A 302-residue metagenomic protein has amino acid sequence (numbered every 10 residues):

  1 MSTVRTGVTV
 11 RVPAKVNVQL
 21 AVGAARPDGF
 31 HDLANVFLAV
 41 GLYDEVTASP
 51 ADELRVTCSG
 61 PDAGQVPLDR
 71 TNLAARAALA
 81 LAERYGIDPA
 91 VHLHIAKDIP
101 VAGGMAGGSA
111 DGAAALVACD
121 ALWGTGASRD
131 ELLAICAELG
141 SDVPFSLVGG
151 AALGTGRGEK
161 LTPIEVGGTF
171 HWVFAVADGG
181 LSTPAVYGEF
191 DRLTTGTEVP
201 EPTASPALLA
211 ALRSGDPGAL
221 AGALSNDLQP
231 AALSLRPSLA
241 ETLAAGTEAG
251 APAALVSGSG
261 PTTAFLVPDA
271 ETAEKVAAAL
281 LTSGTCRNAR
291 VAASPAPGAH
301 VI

Functional and structural regions predicted by a protein language model:
M1-G103, A121, T125, R129-D130 (+2 more regions): ATP-binding N-lobe of GHMP and related small-molecule kinases
S2-T3, G29, L38-V40, A137-E138 (+5 more regions): Solvent-exposed alpha-helices and their adjacent loops that cap or buttress functional pockets in soluble metabolic
V18, V46-A48, A74, G108 (+5 more regions): Residue-level signal for inorganic ion chemistry
E53-D62, A115, A137, D216-L224: Short, basic/glycine-rich phosphate-binding loops at helix/coil junctions that contact nucleotide phosphates
P67, H94-W123, A127, S141 (+1 more regions): Glycine/serine-rich anion-binding loops at beta->alpha junctions that coordinate negatively charged ligand groups
A90, G112, L116-L153, R157-K160: Contiguous, small/hydrophobic- and glycine-enriched helical/loop subdomains that border and often "cap" functional
V148, G154-A253, P268-E274, A278-L281 (+1 more regions): Conserved, helical-rich catalytic subdomain that frames metal- and/or nucleotide-binding sites in enzyme alpha/beta
